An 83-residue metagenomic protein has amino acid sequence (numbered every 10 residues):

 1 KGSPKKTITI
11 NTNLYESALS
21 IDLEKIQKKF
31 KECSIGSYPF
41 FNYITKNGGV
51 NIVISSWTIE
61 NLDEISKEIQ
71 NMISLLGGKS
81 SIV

Functional and structural regions predicted by a protein language model:
K1-V83: Non-catalytic beta/alpha edge segments that cap or flank active sites
